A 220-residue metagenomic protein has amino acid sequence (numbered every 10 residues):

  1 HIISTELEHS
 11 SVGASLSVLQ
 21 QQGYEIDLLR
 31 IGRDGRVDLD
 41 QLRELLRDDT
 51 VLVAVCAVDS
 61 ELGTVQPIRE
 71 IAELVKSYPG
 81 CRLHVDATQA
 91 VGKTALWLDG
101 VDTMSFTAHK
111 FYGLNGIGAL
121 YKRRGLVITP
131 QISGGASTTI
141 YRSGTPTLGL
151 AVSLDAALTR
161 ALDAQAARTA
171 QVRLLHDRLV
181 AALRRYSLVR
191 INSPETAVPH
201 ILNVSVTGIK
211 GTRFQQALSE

Functional and structural regions predicted by a protein language model:
H1-E220: Pyridoxal 5′-phosphate
